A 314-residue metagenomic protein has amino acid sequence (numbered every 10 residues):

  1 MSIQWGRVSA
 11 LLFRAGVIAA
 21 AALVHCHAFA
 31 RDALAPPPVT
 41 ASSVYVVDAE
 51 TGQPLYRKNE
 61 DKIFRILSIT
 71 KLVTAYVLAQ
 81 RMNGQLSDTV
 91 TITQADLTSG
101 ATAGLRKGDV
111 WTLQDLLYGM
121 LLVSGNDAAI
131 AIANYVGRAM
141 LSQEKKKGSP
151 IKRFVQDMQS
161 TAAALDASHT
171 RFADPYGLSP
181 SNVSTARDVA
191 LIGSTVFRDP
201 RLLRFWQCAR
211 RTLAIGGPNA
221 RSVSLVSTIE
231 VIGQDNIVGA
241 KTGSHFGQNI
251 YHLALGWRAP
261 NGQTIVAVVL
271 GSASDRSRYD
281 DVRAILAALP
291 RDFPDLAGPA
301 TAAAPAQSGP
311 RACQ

Functional and structural regions predicted by a protein language model:
S2-G16: Bacterial N-terminal signal peptides that target proteins for export
R14-V24: Bacterial N-terminal signal peptides
L23-I69, Q80-D88, I151-V155: Beta-lactamase-like hydrolase cores
R31-S43, G108, L113-L116, G137-Q314: Penicillin-recognizing serine hydrolase domain
Y76-G84, N134-R138, S194-T195: Short glycine/serine- and small hydrophobic-enriched flexible loop segments
Q80-A95, R201-C208: Short, well-structured active-site flanking segments
L97-T102, A128-E144: Substrate-binding clefts and substrate-entry loops adjacent to catalytic sites of polymer-processing enzymes acting on
L121-S124: Short helix- or helix-capping micro-motifs that position conserved polar/aromatic residues at function-defining sites
